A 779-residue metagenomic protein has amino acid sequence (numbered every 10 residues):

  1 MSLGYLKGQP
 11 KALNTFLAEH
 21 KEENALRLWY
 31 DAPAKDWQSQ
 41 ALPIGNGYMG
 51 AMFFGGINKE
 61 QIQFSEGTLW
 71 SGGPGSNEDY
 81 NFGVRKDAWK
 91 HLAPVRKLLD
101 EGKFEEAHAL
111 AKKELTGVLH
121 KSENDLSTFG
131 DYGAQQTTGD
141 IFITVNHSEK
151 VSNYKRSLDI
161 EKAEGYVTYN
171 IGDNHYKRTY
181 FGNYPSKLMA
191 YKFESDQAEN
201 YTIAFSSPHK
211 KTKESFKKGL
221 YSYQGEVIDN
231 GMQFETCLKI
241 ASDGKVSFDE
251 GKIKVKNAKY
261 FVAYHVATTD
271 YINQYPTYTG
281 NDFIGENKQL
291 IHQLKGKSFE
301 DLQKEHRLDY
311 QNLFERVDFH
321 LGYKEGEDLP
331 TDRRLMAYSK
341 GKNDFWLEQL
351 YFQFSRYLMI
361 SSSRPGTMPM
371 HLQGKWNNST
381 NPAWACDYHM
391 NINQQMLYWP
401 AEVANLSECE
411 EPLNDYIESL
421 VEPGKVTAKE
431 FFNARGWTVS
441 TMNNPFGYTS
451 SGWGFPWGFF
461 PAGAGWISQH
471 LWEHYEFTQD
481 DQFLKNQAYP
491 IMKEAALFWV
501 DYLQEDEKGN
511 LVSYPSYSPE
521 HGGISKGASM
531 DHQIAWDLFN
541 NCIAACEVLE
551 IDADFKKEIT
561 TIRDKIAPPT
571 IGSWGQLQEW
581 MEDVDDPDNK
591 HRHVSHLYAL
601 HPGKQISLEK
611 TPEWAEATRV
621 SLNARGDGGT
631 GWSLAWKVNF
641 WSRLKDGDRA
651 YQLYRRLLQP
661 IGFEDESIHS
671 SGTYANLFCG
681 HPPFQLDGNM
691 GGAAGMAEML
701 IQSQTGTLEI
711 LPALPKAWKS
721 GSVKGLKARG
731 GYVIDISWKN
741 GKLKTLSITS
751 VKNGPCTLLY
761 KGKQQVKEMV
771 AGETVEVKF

Functional and structural regions predicted by a protein language model:
L6, P10-P456, E473-Y475, K493-A496 (+13 more regions): Aromatic-residue-lined binding/catalytic grooves and analogous aromatic/hydrophobic interfacial grooves in multimeric
E123, S127-N146, L686-R729, V733-I734: Catalytic cores of secreted or luminal carbohydrate-active enzymes
G374, N378-S379, L511-S513, N623-G692 (+1 more regions): C-terminal catalytic domain of Rieske-type non-heme iron oxygenases
N391-E402, P461-W472, M530-N541, S595-K604 (+2 more regions): Well-ordered alpha-helical segments within folded domains of soluble proteins
D481, K485-W499, W641-L657: Extended amphipathic alpha-helical segments enriched in small hydrophobics
E494-A545: Acidic/histidine-rich catalytic neighborhood
S516, I559-D564, L711-W718: A glycine-rich phosphate-binding loop feature that marks nucleotide/adenosyl-phosphate handling sites
